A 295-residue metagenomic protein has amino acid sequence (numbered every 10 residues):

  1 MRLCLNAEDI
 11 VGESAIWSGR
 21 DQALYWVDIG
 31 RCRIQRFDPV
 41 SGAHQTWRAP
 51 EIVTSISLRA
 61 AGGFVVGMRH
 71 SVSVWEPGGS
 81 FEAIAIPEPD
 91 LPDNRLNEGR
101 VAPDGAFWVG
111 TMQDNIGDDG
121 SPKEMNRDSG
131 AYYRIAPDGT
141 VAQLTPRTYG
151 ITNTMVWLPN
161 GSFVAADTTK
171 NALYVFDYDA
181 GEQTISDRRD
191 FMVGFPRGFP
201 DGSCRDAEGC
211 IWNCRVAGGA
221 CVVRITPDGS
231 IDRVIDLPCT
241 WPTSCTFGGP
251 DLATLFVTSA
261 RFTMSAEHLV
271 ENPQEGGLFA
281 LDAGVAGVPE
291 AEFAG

Functional and structural regions predicted by a protein language model:
M1-N6, G42-R48, E82-P89, T140-P146 (+2 more regions): A short beta-strand motif characteristic of beta-propeller blades
A7-D21, A49-V65, D90-A106, Q113 (+4 more regions): Beta-rich, blade/repeat-based domains predominating in secreted/periplasmic proteins but also intracellular
S18-G19, L24-I29, V65-R69, F107-I116 (+4 more regions): Conserved beta-strand positions in repeat-built beta-propeller and related beta-rich domains
R33-Q35, S71, K123-E124, G130-Y133 (+3 more regions): A short loop-to-beta-strand structural motif that recurs across blades of beta-propeller domains
P39, A60-G62, P77, Y133-G139 (+3 more regions): Flexible "stalk/tail and boundary" regions
N171-A172, F176, M192-S230: Loop/turn-rich, solvent-exposed surfaces of beta-rich toroidal or solenoidal domains
F176-Q183, A283-G287: Short loop/turn segments immediately following beta-strands, especially the blade-tip and inter-blade linker loops
T246-G295: Blade-level signature of beta-propeller repeat domains, shared across WD40, Kelch, NHL, RCC1 and BNR/Asp-box propellers
